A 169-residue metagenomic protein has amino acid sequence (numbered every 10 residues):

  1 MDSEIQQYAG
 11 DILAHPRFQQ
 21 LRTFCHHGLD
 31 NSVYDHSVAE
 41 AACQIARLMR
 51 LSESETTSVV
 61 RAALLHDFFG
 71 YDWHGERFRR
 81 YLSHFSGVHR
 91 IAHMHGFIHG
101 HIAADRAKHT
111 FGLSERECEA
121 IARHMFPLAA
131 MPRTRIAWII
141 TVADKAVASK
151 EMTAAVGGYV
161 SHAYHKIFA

Functional and structural regions predicted by a protein language model:
M1-A169: Metal-dependent phosphohydrolase cores
